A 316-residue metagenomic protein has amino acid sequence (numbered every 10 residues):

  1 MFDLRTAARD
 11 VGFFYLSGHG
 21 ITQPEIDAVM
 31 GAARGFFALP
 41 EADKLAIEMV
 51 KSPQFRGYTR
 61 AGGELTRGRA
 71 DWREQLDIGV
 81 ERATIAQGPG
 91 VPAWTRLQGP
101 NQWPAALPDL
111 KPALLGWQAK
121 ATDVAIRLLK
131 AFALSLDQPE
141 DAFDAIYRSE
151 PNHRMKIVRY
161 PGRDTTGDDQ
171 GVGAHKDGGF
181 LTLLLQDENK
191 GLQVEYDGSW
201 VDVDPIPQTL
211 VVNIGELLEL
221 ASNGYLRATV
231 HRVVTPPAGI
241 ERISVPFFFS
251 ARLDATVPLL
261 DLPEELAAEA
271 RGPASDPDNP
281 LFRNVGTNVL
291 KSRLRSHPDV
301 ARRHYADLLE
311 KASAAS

Functional and structural regions predicted by a protein language model:
M1-R67, W72, K120-S316: C-terminal flanking tails of non-heme Fe-dependent oxygenases
A7-D10, G18-T22, W72-L129, S135: Non-heme Fe(II)/2-oxoglutarate
